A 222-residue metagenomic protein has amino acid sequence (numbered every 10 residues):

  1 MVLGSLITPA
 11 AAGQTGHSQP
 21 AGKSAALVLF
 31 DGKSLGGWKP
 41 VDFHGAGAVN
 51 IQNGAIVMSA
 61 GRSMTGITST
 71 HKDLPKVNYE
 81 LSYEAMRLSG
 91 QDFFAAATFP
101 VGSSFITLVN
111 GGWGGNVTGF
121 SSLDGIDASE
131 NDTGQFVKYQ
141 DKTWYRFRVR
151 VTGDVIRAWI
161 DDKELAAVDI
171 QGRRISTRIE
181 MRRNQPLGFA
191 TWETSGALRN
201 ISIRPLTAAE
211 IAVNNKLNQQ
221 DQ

Functional and structural regions predicted by a protein language model:
M1-L6: Bacterial N-terminal signal peptides
A12-Q222: Carbohydrate-interacting regions of secretory-pathway proteins
